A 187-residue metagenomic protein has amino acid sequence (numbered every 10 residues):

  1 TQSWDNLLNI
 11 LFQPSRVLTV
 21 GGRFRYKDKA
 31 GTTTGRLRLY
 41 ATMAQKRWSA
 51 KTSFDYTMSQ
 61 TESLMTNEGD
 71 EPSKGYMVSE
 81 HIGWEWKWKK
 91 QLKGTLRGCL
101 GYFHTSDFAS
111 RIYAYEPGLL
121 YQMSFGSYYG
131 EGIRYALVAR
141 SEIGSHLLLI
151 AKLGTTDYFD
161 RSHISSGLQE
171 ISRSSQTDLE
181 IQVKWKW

Functional and structural regions predicted by a protein language model:
T1-W187: Exposed, low-structure sequence patches enriched in small/polar residues
